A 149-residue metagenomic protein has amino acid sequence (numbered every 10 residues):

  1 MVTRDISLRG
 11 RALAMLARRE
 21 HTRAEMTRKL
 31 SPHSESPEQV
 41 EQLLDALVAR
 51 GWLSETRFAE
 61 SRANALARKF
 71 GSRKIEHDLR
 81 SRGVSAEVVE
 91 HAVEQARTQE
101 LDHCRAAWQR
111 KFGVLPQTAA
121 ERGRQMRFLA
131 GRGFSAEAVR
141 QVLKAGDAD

Functional and structural regions predicted by a protein language model:
M1-D149: An alpha-helical, amphipathic repeat domain used for nucleic-acid recognition, typified by the mTERF helical solenoid
